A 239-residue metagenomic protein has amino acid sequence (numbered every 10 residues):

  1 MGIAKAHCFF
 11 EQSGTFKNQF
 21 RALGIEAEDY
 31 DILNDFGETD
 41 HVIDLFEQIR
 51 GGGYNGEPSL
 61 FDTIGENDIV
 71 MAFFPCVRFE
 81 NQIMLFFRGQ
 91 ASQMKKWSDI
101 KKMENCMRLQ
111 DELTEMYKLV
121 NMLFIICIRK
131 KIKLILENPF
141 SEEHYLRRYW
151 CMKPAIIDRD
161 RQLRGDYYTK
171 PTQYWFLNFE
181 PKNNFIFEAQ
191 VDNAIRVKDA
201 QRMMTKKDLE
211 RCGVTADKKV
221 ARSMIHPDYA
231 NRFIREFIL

Functional and structural regions predicted by a protein language model:
M1-L239: Conserved active-site and SAM-binding loop architecture of S-adenosyl-L-methionine-dependent nucleic-acid
